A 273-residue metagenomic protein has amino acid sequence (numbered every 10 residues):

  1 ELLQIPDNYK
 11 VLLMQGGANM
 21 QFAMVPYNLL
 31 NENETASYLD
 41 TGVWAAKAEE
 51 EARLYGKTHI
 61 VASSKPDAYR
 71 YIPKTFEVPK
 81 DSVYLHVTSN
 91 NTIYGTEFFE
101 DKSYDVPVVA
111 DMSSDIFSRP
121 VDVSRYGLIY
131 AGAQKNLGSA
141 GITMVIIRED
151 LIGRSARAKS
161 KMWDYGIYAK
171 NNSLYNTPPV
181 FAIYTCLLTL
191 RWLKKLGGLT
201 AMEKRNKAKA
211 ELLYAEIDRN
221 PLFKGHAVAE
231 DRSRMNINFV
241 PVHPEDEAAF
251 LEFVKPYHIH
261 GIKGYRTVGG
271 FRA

Functional and structural regions predicted by a protein language model:
N8-N33, S37, A45-A46: Conserved beta-loop-alpha segment that forms the PLP phosphate-binding cup at the N-terminus of a helix
D40-Y55: Substrate-binding/gating loop at the entrance of the active-site cleft, primarily in PLP-dependent aminotransferase-like
A52, S63-I116: Active-site phosphate-binding strand-loop segment of PLP-dependent enzymes
V109, V123-Q134: Conserved active-site segment immediately N-terminal to the catalytic lysine that forms the internal aldimine
A133-Y214, V228: Active-site C-terminal subdomain of aminotransferase-like
F223-V254: Conserved PLP-binding catalytic core of the aspartate aminotransferase-like
I237-H243, I259-A273: Conserved PLP-binding active-site segment of the aspartate aminotransferase-like
